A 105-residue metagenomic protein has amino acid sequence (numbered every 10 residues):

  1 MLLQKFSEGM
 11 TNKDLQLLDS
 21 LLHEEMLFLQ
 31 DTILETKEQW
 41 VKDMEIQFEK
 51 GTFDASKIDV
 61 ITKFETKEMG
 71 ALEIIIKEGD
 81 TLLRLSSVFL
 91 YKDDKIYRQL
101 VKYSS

Functional and structural regions predicted by a protein language model:
M1-L2, S105: Absolute protein N-terminus
L2-L3, E25, L29: Residue-level detector of alpha-helix boundaries and kinks
Q4-E8: Amphipathic alpha-helical repeat scaffolds
M10-K13, T32: Conserved short acidic donor-positioning loop in nucleotide-sugar-dependent glycosyltransferases
N12-E25: Short, well-ordered alpha-helical segments enriched in acidic and aromatic residues
F28-L29, E35, V41-S105: A beta-strand edge to alpha-helix "cap/lid" segment located at domain peripheries
